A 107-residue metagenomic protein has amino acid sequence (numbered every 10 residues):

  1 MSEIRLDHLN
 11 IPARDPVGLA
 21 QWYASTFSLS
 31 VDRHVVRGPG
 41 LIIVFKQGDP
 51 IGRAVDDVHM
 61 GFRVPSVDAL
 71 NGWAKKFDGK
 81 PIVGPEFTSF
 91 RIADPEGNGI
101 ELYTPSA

Functional and structural regions predicted by a protein language model:
M1-G18, V58-M60, S106: N-terminal beta-strand motif that seeds the catalytic metal site of vicinal oxygen chelate
R5, A54-D56, G84: Residue-level preference for beta-strand/loop junctions
H8, V44, R91: Conserved beta-strand positions that form and line the central face of beta-propeller blades
N10, S30-H34, P85: Conserved catalytic-core motifs of GNAT/GCN5-like acyltransferases
R14-S30, A74: Amphipathic alpha-helical segments
P16, M60-G99, T104-A107: Vicinal oxygen chelate
F27-V58, V64, G99-P105: Conserved short beta-strand elements that form part of the metal-binding/catalytic scaffold of enzyme active sites
